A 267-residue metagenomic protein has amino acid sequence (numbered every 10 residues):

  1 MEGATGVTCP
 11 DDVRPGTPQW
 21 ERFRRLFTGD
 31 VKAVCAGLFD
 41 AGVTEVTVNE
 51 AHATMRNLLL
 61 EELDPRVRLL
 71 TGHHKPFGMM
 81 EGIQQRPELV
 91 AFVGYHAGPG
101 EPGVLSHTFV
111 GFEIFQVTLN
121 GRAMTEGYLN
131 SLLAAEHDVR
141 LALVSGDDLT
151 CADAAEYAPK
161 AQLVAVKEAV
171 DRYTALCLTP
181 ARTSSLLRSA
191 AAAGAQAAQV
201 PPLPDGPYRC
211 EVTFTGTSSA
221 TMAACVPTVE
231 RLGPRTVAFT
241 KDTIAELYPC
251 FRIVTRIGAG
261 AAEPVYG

Functional and structural regions predicted by a protein language model:
M1, N49-E50, V90-G94, V144-S145 (+1 more regions): Short beta-strand segments
M1-V13, F23-F27, G42-E45: N-terminal glycine-rich anion-binding loops that anchor highly charged ligand groups
G6-R22, T108-L119: A solvent-exposed, charged loop/short amphipathic helix patch at secondary-structure junctions
D11, G29-P87: Glycine-rich nucleotide/cofactor/substrate-binding loop typically near the N-terminus or early in the first domain
V46, T183, R188-G267: C-terminal accessory domains and tails appended to enzymatic cores
P65-M80, Q116, A161-E168, R172: Acidic, His- and aromatic-enriched active-site or binding-groove loops in soluble protein domains that engage sugars
K75, G111-H137, S145-L149: Active-site glycine-rich loop that binds ribose-phosphate moieties when present
A135-L141, S145-A190, G194: Active-site rim beta-loop-alpha module in soluble metabolic enzymes
